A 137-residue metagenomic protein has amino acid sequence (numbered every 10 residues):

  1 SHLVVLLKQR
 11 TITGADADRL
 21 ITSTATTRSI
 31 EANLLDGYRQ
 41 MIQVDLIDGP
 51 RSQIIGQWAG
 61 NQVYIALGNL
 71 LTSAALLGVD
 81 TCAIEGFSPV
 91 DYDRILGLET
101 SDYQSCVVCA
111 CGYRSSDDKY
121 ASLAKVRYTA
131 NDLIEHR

Functional and structural regions predicted by a protein language model:
S1-R137: Acidic, surface-exposed loops and disordered segments
